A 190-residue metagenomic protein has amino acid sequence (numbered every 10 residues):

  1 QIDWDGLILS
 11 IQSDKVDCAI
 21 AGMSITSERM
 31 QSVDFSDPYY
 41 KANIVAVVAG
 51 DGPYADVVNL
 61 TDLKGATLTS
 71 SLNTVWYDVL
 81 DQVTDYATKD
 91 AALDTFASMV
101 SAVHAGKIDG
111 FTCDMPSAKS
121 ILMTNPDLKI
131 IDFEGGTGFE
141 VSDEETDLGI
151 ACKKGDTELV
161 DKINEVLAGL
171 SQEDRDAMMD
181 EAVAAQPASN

Functional and structural regions predicted by a protein language model:
Q1-D62, G135-D143: Acidic, polar ligand-binding/catalytic clefts
Q1-L9, A55, A91-A105, P116 (+1 more regions): Short helix-initiation/N-cap motifs at beta->coil->alpha
G6, A21-S32, V79-Q82, D109-E144: A ligand-binding cleft/hinge motif common to bilobed small-molecule-binding domains
I11-Q12, L63, V103-H104, I163: Hydrophobic residues within well-ordered alpha-helices
K41-V48, T124-L167, A184-N190: Periplasmic-binding protein-like
D51-N59, A91, G155-D161: Short helix-loop capping/hinge motifs at secondary-structure junctions, enriched in acidic/polar residues
V58-T74: Short loop->beta-strand "edge-of-pocket" segments that line small-molecule binding or catalytic clefts across diverse
V75-L93, I130-E134, D161-N190: Ligand-binding clefts/hinges and TM-proximal coupling segments of bilobed small-molecule sensing domains
